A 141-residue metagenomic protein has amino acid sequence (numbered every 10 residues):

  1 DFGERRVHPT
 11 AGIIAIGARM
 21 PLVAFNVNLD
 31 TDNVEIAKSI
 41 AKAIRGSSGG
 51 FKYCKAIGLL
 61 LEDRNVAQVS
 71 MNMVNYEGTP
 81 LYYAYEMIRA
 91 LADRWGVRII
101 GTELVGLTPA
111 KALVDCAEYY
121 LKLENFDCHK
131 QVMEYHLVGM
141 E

Functional and structural regions predicted by a protein language model:
D1-E141: Long, contiguous binding/interaction regions
